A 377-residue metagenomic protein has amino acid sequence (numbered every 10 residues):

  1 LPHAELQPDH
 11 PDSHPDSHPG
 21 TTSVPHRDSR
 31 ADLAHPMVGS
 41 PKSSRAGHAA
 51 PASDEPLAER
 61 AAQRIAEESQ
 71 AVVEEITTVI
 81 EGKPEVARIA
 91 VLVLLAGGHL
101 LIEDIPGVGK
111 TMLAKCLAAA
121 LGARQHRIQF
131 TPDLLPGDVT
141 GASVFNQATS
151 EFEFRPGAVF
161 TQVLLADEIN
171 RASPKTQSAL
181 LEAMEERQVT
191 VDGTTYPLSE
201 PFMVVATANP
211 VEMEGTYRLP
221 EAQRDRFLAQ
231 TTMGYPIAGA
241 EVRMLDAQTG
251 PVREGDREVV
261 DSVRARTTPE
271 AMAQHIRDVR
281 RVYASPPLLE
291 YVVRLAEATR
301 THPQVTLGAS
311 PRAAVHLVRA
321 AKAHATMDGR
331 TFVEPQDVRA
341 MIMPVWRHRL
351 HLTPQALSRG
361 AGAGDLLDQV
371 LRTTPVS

Functional and structural regions predicted by a protein language model:
H3, V24, H35-E59, Q63 (+1 more regions): C-terminal engagement/docking regions of AAA+ P-loop ATPases
A61-I105: Pre-Walker A (pre-P-loop) alpha-helix and adjacent loop at the N terminus of AAA/AAA+ ATPase modules, a conserved
I89-L92, F145-L165: Conserved alpha-helical scaffold flanking the Walker A/P-loop in AAA+ ATPase domains
L94-T131: Walker A/P-loop
D104, D167-E168, A179: Walker B catalytic acidic pair
I105, V139, T207: P-loop (Walker A) phosphate-binding loop of NTP-binding proteins
A120-A148: AAA+/P-loop NTPase substrate/partner-engagement loops
N146-E151, A172-T176, M184-T267, M272-V282 (+1 more regions): Canonical AAA+ ATPase core
